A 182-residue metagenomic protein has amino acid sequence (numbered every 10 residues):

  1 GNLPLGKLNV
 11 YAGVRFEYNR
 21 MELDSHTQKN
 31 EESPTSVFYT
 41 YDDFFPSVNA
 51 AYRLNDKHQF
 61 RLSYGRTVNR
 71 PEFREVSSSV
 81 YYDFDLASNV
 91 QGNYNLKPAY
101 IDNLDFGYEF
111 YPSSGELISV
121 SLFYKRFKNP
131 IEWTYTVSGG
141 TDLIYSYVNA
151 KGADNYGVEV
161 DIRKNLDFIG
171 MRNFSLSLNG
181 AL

Functional and structural regions predicted by a protein language model:
G1-L3, V48-Y52, F106-F110, V158-K164: Residues on the lipid-exposed face of transmembrane beta-strands in outer-membrane beta-barrel proteins
G1-R53, M171-G180: Surface-exposed extracellular loop regions of Gram-negative outer-membrane beta-barrel proteins
L5-K7, F16-E22, Y64-R70, S77-S79 (+4 more regions): Transmembrane beta-strands of outer-membrane beta-barrel pores
K7-V10, K57-F60, S114-I118, F168-F174: Repeated loop/turn-to-beta-strand initiation elements of outer-membrane beta-barrel proteins
E22-E31, F73-S79, L86-S88, P130-V137: Outer-membrane beta-barrel translocator domains and adjoining extracellular loop/strand segments of Gram-negative
K29-V37, N89-Y94, L143-A150, R163: Extracellular loop and loop/strand-boundary signature of outer-membrane beta-barrel proteins
R61, N69, E75, N95-V148 (+1 more regions): Membrane-embedded beta-barrel scaffold of Gram-negative outer-membrane proteins
F123-R126, I144-L182: Gram-negative outer-membrane beta-barrel transporters
